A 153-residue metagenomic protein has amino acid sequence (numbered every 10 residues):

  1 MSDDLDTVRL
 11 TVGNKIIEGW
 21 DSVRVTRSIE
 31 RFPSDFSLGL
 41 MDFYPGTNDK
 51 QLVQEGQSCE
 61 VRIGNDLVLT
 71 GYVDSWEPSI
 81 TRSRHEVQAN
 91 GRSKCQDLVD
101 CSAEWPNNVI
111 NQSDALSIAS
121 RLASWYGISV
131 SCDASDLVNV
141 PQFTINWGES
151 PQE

Functional and structural regions predicted by a protein language model:
M1-E104: Assembly/oligomerization scaffold segments
H85-E153: Charged- and aromatic-enriched interaction segments used to assemble and dock large macromolecular complexes
